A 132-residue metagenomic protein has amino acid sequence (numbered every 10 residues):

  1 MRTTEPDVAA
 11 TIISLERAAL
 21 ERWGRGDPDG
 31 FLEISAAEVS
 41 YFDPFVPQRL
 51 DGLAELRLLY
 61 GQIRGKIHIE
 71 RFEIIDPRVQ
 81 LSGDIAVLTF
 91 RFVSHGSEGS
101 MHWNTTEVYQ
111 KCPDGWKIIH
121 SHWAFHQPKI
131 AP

Functional and structural regions predicted by a protein language model:
M1-L32, S40-P132: A beta-strand edge to alpha-helix "cap/lid" segment located at domain peripheries
